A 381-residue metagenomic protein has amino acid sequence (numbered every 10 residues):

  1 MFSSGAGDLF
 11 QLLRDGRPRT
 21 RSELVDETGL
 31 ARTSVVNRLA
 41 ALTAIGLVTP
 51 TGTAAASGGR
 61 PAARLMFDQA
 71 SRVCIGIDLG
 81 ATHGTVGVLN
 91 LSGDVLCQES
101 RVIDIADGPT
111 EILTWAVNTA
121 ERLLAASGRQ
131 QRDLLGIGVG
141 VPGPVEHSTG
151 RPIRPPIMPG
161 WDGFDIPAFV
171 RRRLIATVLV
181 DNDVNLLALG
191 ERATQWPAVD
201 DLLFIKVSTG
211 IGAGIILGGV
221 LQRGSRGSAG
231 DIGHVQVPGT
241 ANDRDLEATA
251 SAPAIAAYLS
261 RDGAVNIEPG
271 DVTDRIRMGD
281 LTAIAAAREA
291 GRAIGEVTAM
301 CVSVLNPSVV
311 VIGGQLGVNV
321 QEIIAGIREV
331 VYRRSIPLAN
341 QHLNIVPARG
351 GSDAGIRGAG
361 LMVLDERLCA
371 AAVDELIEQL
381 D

Functional and structural regions predicted by a protein language model:
M1-T53, S57-R132, L174, G239-D381: ATP-binding/phosphotransfer module of carbohydrate and carboxylate kinases, centering on a glycine-rich
D15-G16, T194, S208: Short helix-capping/turn signature of helix-turn-helix
C74-D78, L134-G138, L202-K206, G212-G214: Short glycine-aspartate micro-motif
N90, H147, I216: Short, acidic, Ser/Thr-enriched surface-loop or helix-capping motifs
V95, P152, L221-Q222: Hydrophobic "anchor" residues
S100-D201, E322-R333: Glycine-rich phosphate-binding loop and adjoining helix at the ATP-binding site of ATP-dependent phosphoryl-transfer
P144-H147, N185-A188, G212, Q222 (+2 more regions): Short, active-site-adjacent cap segments at secondary-structure transitions
A198-A250: Glycine-rich phosphate-binding loop of actin/hexokinase-like ATP-binding domains
